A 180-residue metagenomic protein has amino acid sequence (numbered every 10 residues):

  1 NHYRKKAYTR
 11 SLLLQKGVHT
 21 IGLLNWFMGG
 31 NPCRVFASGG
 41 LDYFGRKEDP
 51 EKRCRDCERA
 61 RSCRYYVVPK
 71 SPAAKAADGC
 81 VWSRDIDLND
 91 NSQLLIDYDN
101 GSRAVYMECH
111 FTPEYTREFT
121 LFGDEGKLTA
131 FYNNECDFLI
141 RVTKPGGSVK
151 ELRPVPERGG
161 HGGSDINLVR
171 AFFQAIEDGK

Functional and structural regions predicted by a protein language model:
N1-G79, L94, F172: Predominantly a Rossmann-like dinucleotide-binding segment in NAD(P)-dependent oxidoreductases
A7-Y8, H19, D78-C80, V105-Y106 (+2 more regions): Generic preference for well-ordered secondary structure
L12-Q15, W82-D87, C109-H110, H161: Short Gly/Pro-enriched turn/cap motifs at secondary-structure boundaries
N25-W26, S83-R84, L94, H110 (+1 more regions): Short, flexible, glycine/charge-rich loop motifs used to bind or transfer phosphoryl groups or to couple energy/partner
N31-A37, R103-Y106, K127-F131: Acidic/polar loop patches that form or flank catalytic/metal-binding clefts of enzymes that bind anionic ligands
G39, Y98, E108-H110: Short beta-strand segments enriched in hydrophobic/aromatic residues within well-folded beta-rich domains
P69-Y106: Alpha/beta-hydrolase fold catalytic core
N89-Q93, D99-S102, T112-K180: C-terminal helical cap and adjacent loop that interface with cofactors, partners, or active-site loops
